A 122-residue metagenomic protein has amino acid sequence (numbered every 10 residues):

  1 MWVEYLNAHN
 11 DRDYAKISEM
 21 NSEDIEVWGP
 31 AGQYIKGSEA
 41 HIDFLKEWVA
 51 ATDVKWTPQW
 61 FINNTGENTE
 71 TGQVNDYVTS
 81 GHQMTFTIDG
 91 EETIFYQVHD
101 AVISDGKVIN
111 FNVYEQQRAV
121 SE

Functional and structural regions predicted by a protein language model:
M1-M20: Short acidic-aromatic low-complexity motifs
K16-S18, G29-P30, W56-F61: Surface-exposed patches in mature extracellular/periplasmic domains of secreted proteins
I17, E26-V27, T79, H99-A101 (+1 more regions): Structural recognition of the beta-strand scaffold that forms the well-ordered cores of secreted hydrolase catalytic
M20, E26-K36: A short gly/proline-enriched turn/hairpin at secondary-structure junctions
N21, S80-F86, H99, E115: Short beta-strand segments enriched in hydrophobic/aromatic residues within well-folded beta-rich domains
A31-G32, G90-E92: Solvent-exposed loop/turn segments connecting transmembrane beta-strands in outer-membrane beta-barrel proteins
F44-D89: Surface-exposed, charged secondary-structure patches
I94-E122: Short beta-strand edge/turn micro-motifs at domain boundaries
